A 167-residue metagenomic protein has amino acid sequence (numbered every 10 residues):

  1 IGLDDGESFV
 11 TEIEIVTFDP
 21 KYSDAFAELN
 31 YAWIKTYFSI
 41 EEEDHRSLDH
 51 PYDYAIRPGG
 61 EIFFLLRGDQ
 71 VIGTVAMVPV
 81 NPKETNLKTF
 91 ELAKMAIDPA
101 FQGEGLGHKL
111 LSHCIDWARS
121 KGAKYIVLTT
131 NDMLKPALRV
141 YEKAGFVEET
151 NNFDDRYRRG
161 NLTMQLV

Functional and structural regions predicted by a protein language model:
I1-K21: Conserved N-terminal entry element of GNAT/NAT acetyltransferase domains
T11, P58-G59, N86-K88, G122 (+2 more regions): Residue-level preference for short coil/turn positions at secondary-structure junctions
I13-I15, M77, M164: Hydrophobic beta-strand residues in large extracellular and virion-surface proteins
T17-A100, L111-H113, W117, N151-R156: Acetyl-CoA-dependent GNAT
F18, K124-V167: C-terminal "cap" of GNAT-fold acetyltransferases
D69, G73, G105-G107, G145: Conserved phosphate-binding and hydrolysis motifs of nucleotide-dependent enzymes
T85, M95-S112, R119-K121, D132-R139 (+1 more regions): Conserved glycine-rich acetyl-CoA-binding loop
